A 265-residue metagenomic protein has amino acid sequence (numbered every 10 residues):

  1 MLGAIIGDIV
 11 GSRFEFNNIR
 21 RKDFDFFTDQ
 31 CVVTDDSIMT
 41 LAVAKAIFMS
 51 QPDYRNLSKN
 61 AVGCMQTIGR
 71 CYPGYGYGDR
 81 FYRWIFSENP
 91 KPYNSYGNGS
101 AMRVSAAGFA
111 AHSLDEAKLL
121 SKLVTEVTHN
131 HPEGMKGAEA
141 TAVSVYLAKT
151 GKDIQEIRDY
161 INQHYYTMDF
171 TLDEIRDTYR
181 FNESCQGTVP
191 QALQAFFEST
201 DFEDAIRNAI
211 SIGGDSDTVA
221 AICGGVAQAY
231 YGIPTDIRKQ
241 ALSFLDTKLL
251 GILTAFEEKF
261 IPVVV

Functional and structural regions predicted by a protein language model:
M1-V265: Structured, active/binding-site neighborhoods that engage oxygen-rich ligands
